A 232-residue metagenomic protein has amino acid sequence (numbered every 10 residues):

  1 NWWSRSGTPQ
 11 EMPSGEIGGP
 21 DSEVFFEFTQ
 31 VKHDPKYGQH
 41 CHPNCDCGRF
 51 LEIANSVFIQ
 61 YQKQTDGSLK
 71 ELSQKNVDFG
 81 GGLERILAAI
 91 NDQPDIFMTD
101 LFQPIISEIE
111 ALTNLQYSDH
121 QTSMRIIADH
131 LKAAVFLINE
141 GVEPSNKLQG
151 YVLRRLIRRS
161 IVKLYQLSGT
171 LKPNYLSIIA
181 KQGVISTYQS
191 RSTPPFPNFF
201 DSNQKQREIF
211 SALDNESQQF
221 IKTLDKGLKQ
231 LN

Functional and structural regions predicted by a protein language model:
N1-R158, K163-A180, V184, S190-R191 (+2 more regions): Structured aminoacyl-transfer and RNA-binding surfaces used for tRNA recognition/handling in the translation apparatus
T187-Q206: Eukaryote-biased recognition of C-terminal alpha-helical segments
S211-D214: Extended, charged alpha-helical coiled-coil/arm scaffolds that mediate oligomerization and mechanical coupling in large
